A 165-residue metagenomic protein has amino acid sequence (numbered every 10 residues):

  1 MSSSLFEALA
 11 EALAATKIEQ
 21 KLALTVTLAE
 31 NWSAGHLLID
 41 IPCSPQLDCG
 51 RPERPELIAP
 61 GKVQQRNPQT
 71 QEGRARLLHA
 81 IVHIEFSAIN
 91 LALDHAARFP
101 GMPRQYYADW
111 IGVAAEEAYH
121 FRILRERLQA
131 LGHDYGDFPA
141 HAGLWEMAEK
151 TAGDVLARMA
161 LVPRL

Functional and structural regions predicted by a protein language model:
M1-L165: Non-heme di-metal
